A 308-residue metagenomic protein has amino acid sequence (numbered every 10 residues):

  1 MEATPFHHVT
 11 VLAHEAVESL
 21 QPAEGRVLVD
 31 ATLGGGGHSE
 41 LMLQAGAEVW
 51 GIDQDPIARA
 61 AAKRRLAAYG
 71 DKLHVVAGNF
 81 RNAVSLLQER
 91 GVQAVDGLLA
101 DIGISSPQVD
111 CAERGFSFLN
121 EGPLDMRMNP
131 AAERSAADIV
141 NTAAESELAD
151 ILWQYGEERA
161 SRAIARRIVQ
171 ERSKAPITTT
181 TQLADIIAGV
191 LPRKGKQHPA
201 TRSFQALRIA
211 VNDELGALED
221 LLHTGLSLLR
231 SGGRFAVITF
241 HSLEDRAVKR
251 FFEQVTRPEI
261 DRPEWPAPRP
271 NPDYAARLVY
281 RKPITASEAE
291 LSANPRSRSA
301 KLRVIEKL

Functional and structural regions predicted by a protein language model:
M1-L308: S-adenosyl-L-methionine-dependent methyltransferase catalytic core, i.e., the SAM/SAH-binding region
